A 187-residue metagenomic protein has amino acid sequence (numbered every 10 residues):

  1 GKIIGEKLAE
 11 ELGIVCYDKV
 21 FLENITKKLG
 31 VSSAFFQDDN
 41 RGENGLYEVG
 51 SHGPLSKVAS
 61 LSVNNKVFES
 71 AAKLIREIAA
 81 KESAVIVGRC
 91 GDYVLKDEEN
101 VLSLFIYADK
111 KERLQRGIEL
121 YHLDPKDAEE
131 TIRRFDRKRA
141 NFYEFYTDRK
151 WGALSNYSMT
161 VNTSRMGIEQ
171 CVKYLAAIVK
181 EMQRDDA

Functional and structural regions predicted by a protein language model:
G1-L8: Glycine-rich phosphate-binding P-loop
E11-Y17: Post-Walker A helix-loop "phosphate-sensing" segment adjacent to the P-loop in P-loop NTPases
V20-S83: ATP-dependent small-molecule kinase phosphotransfer cores that center on conserved nucleotide phosphate-binding segments
N44-S51, D124-E169: Small-molecule kinase domains that catalyze NTP-dependent phosphoryl transfer to phosphate-bearing small molecules
A72, I168-A176: Short, amphipathic alpha-helical "lid/cap" segments that border enzyme active or binding sites
I78-K81, G91-E98: RNA pseudouridine synthases
D97-E119, D124-R133: Conserved phosphate-donor/acceptor-positioning beta-strand/loop module used by diverse small-molecule
